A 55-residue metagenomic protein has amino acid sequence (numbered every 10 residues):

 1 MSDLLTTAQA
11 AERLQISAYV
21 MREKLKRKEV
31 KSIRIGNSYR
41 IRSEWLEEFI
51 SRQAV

Functional and structural regions predicted by a protein language model:
D3: Flexible coil/turn residues that form the inter-helical turn or adjacent wing/linker of helix-turn-helix
T6-T7, I16, E48: Generic detector of low-complexity/intrinsically disordered segments and short hydrophobic N-terminal stretches
T7-A8, I33: Residues within the helices of the helix-turn-helix
R13-R40: Major-groove DNA-recognition helix of helix-turn-helix-type DNA-binding domains
E44-V55: A short, Lys/Arg-enriched interface patch at domain edges and termini
